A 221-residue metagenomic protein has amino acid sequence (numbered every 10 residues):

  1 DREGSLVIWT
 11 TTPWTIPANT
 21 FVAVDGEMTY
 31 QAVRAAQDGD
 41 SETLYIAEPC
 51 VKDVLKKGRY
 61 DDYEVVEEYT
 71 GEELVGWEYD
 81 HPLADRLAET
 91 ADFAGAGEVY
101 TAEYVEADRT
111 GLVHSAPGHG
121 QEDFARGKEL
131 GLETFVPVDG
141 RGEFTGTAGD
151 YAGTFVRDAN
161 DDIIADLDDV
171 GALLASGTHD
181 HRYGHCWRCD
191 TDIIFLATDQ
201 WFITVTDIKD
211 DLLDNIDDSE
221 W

Functional and structural regions predicted by a protein language model:
D1-P17, A36-Q37, G76, D108-W221: Residue patterns forming the tRNA-binding/recognition surfaces of aminoacyl-tRNA synthetases and related DALR
A18-D139, W221: Catalytic alpha/beta core of large soluble enzyme barrels
